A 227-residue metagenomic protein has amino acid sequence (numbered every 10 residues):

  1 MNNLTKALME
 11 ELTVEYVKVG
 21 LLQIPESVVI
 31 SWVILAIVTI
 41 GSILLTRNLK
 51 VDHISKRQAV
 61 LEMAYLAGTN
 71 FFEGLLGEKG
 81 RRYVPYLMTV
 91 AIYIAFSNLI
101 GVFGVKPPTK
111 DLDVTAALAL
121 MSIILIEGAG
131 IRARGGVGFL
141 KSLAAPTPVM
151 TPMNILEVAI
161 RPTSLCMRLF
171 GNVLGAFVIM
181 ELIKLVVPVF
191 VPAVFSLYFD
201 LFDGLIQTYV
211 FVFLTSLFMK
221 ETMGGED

Functional and structural regions predicted by a protein language model:
M1-D227: Selective transmembrane helix interface/packing segments
